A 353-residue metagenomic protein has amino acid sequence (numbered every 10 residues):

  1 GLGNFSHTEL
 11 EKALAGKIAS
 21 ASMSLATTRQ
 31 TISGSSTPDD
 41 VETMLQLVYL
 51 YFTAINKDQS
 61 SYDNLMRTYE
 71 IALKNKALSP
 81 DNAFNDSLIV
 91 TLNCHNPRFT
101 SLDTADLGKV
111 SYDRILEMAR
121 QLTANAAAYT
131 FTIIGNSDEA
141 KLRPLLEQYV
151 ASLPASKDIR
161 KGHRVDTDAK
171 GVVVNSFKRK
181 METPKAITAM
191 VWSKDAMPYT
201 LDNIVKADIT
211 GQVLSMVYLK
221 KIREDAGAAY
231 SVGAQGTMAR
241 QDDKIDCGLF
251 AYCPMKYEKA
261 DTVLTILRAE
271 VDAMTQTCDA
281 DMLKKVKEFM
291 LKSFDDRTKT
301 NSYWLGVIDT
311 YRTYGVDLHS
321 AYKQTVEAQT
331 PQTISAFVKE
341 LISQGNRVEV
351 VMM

Functional and structural regions predicted by a protein language model:
G1-A13, T200-V217: Active/ligand-binding-proximal structured segments within catalytic/core domains that scaffold catalytic residues
N4-A54, L65-K74, S79-K109, A126-I134 (+4 more regions): M16 family metallopeptidases and their MPP-like homologs
Y51-F52, Y149-V150, A207-V217, I266-M274: Bilobed periplasmic-binding protein/Venus flytrap-like ligand-binding cleft at the lobe interface of extracytoplasmic
H95, N125, T130-T188, K194: An aromatic/glycine/proline-enriched structural segment found at the starts of mature extracellular/organellar domains
K323, P331-V338: Mature hydrolase/peptidase catalytic cores and their serpin-fold inhibitory cores, especially in secreted
